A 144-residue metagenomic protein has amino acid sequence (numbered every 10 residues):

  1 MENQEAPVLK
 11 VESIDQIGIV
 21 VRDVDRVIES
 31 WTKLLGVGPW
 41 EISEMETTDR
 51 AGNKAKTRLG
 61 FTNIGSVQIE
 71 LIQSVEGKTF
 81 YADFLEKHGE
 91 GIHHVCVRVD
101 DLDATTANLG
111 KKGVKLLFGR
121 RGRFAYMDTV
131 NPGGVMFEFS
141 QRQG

Functional and structural regions predicted by a protein language model:
M1-I28, E90-V97: N-terminal beta-strand motif that seeds the catalytic metal site of vicinal oxygen chelate
M1-L9, F61, T106-G144: Vicinal oxygen chelate
Q16-I19, D23, S30, G65-S74: Extracellular/lumenal glycan-associated surfaces
D25-G38, A104-K112: Amphipathic alpha-helical segments
L34, D49-K56, K111, F118: An N-terminus-focused feature that recognizes amino-terminal "leader" regions
G38-F84, A125-G144: Conserved short beta-strand elements that form part of the metal-binding/catalytic scaffold of enzyme active sites
Q73, G77-A107, K111: Short, solvent-exposed interaction modules
